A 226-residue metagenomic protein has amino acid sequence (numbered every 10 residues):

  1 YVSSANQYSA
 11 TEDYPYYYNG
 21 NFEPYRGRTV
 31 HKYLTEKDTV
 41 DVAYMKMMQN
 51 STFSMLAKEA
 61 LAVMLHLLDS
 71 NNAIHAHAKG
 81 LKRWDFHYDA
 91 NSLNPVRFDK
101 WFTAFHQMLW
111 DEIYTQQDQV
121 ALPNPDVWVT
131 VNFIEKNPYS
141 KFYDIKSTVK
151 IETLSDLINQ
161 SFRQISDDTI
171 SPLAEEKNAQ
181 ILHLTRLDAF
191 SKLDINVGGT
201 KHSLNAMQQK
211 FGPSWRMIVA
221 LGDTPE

Functional and structural regions predicted by a protein language model:
Y1-I74, K79, R83-E226: C-terminal/peripheral segments of proteins
